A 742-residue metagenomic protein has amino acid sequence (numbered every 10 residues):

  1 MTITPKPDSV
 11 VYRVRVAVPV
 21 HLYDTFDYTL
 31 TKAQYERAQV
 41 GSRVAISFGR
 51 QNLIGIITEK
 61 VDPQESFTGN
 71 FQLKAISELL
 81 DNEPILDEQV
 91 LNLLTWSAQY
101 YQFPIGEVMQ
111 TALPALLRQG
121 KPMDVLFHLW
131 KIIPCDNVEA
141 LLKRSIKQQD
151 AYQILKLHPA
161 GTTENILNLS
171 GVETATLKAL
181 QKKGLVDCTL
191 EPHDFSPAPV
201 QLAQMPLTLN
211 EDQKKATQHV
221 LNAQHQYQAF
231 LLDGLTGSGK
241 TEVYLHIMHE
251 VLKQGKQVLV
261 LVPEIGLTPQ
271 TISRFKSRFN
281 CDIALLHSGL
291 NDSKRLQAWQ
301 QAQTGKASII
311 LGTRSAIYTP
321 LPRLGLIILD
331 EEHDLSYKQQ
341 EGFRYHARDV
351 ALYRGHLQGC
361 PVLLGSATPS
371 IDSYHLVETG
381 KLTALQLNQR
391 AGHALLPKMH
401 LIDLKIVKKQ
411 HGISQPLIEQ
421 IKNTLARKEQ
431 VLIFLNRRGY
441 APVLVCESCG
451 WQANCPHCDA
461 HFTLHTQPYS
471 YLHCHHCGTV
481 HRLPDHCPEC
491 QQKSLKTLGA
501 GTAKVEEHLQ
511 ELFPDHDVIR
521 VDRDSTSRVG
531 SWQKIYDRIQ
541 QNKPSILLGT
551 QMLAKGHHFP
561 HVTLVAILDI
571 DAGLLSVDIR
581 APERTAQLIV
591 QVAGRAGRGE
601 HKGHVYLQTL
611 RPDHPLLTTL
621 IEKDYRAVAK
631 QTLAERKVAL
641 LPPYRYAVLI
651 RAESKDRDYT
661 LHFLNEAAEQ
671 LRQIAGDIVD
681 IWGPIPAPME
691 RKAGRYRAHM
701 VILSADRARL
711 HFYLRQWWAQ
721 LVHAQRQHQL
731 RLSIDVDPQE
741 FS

Functional and structural regions predicted by a protein language model:
M1-S366, E378-A394, I674, L703 (+1 more regions): Accessory, non-ATPase domains that flank or precede helicase/AAA+ motor cores in DNA-metabolism machines
A17, Q153, K637-P642, A687-A693: Short, flexible, solvent-exposed loop/turn segments with mixed acidic/basic and small polar residues
Q204-N210, K214-Q218, Q226-L661, Q673 (+3 more regions): Inter-lobe coupling/hinge segments of SF2-like helicase ATPases
N454, F513-H516, L671-D680, A724-Q729: Short secondary-structure junctions
H662, A693, F712-Y713: Short conserved micro-motifs at the rims of enzyme active sites and ligand-binding pockets
N665-A667: Long hydrophobic segments that form regular secondary structure
E669, Q673-Y696, L732-Q739: A carboxyl-terminal module marker
